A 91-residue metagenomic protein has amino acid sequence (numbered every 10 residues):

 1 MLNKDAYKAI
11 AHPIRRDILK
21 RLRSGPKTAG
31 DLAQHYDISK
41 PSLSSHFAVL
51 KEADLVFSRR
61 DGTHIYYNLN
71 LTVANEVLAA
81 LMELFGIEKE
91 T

Functional and structural regions predicted by a protein language model:
L2-N3, N68-T91: Conserved segment of winged-helix/HTH DNA-binding domains
L2-S39, D61-V73: N-terminal helix-turn-helix DNA-binding core of bacterial DNA-binding proteins
P13, D17, L50, E76 (+2 more regions): Solvent-exposed, charged/polar functional surfaces in cytosolic regulatory/catalytic domains
Q34, S45, K51-E52: Alpha-helical residues within the helix-turn-helix
S42: Residues in the helix-turn-helix
